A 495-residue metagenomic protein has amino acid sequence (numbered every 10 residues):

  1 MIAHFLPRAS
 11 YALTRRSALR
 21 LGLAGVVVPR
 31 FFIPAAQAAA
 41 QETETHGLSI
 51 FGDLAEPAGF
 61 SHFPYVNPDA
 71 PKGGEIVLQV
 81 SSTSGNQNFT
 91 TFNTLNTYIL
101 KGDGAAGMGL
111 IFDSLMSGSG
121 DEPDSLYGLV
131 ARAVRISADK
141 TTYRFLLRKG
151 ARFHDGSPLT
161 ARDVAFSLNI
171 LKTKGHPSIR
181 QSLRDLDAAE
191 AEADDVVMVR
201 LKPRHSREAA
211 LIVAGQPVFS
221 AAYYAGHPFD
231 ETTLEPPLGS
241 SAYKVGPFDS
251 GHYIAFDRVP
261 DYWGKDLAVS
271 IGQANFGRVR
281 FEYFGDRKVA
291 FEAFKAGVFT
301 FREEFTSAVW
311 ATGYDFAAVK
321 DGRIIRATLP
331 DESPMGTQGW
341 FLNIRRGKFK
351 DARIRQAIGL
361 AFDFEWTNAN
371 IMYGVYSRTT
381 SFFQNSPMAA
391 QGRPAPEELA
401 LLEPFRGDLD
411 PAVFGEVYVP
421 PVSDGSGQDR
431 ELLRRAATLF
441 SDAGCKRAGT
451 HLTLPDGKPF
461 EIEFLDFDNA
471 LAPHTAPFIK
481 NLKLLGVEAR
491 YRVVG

Functional and structural regions predicted by a protein language model:
M1-S17, L21-P34: N-terminal secretory signal peptides
Q41-A138, N169, P236-L238: N-terminal lobe/hinge region of extracytoplasmic solute-binding protein
E56, V66-A70, T91, Y98-D103 (+7 more regions): Aromatic- and charge-enriched surface segment that lines or borders ligand/interaction sites
G74-S82, Y143-R144, S241-Y243, I254-A255 (+2 more regions): Short, well-ordered beta-strand elements
G102-E122, N169, V213-R280, G285-E292 (+2 more regions): Gly/Pro-rich hinge or "lid" segments in bacterial periplasmic/extracellular proteins
L146, R180-A225, S240-D249, G392-D408: Surface-exposed binding/hinge segments that line and control ligand-binding clefts or catalytic entry sites
A189-A191, G246-D257, E282-R346, R353-A357 (+2 more regions): Extracellular/periplasmic solute-recognition and catalytic clefts
K350-K480: Append "and occasionally in soluble cytosolic enzymes with long acidic Gly/Pro-rich linkers
